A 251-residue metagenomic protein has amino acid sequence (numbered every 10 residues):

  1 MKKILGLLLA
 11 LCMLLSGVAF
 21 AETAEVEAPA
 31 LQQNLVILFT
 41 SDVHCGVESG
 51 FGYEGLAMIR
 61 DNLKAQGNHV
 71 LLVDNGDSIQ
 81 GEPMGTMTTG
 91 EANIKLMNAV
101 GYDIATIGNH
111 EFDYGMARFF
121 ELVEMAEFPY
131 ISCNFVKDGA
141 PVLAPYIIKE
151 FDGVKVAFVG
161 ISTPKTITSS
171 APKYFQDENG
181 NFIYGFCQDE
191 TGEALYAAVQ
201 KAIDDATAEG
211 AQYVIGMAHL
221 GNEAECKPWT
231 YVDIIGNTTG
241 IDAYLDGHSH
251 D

Functional and structural regions predicted by a protein language model:
I4-A21: Sec-dependent N-terminal signal peptides of Gram-positive bacterial secreted proteins and lipoproteins
E22-D251: Acidic, metal/ion-coordinating pockets
